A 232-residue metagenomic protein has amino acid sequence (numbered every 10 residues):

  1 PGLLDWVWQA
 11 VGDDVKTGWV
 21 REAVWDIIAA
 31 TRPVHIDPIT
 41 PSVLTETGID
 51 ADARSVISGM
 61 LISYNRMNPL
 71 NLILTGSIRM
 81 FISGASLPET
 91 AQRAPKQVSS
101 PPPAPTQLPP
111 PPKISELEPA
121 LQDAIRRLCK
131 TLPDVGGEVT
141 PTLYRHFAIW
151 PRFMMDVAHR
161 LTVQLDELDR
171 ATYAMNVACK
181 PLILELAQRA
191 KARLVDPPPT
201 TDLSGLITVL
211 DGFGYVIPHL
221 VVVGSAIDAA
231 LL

Functional and structural regions predicted by a protein language model:
P1-L232: Hydrophobic alpha-helical segments
